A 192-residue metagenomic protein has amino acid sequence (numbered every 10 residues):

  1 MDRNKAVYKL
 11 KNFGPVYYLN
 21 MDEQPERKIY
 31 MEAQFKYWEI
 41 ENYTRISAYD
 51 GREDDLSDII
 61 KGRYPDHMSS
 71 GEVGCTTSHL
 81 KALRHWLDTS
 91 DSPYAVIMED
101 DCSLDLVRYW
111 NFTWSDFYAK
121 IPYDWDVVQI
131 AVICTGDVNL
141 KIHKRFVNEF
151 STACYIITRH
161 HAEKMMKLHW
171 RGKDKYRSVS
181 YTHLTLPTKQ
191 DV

Functional and structural regions predicted by a protein language model:
M1-M98, C102-L184: An acidic/histidine-cluster motif and surrounding catalytic segment that typifies divalent-metal-assisted enzyme active
H183-V192: Single conserved hydrophobic/aromatic residue that forms the stacking wall/gate of nucleotide- or nucleobase-binding
